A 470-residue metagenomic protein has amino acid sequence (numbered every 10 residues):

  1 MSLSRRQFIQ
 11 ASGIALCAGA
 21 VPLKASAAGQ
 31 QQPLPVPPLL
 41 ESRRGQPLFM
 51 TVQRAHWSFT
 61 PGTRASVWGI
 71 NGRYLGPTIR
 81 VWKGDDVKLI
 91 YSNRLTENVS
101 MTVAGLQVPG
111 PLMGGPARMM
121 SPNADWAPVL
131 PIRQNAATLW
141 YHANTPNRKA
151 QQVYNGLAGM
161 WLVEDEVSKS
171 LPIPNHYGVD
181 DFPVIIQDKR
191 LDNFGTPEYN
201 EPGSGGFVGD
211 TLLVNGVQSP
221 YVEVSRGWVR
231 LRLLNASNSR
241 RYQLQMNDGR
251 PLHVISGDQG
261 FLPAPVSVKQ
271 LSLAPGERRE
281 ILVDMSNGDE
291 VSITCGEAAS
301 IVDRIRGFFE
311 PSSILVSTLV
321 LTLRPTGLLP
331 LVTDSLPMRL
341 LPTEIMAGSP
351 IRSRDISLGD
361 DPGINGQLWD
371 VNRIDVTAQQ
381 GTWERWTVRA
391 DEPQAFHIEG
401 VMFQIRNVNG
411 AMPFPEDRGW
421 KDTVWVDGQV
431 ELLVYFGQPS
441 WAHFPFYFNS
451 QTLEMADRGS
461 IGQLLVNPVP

Functional and structural regions predicted by a protein language model:
M1-L3: Secretory targeting signals
R5-R6, R232: Short, cationic motifs built from Arg/Lys/His that form the positively charged side of catalytic pockets
Q7-A27: N-terminal export signals
S26-P275, I281, N287, S317-D334 (+4 more regions): Histidine-centered copper-binding motifs that mark active-site loops of extracellular/periplasmic copper enzymes
P61, V103-G105, P111-P116, M120 (+2 more regions): Active-site pocket scaffolds in enzymes
L139-H142, G288-A299, W441-T452: Short, surface-exposed ligand- or partner-binding patches at beta-edge/loop junctions that are enriched in aromatics
D289-V320, A456-G459: Terminal connector regions
